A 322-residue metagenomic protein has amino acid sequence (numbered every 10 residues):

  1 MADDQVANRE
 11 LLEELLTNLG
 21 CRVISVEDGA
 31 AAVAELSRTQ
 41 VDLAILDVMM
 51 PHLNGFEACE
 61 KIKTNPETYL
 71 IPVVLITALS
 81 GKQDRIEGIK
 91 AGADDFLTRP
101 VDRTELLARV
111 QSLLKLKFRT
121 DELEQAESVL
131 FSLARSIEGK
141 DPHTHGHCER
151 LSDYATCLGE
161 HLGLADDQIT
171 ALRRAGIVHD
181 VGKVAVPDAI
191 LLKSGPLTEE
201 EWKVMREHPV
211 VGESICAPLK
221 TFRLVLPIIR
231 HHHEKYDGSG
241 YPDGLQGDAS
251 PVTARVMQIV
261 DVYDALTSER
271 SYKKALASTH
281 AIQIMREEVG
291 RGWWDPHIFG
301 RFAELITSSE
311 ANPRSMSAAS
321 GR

Functional and structural regions predicted by a protein language model:
E10-N18: Charged docking surfaces used in two-component/phosphorelay signaling
G20-E27, E35: Short hydrophobic/Thr-rich beta-strand motif most characteristic of the beta2 strand and flanking loop of CheY-like
T39-V48: Active-site beta3 strand of CheY-like receiver
M50, I62, V73: Receiver (REC) domain active-site loop signature in two-component systems and cognate sites in sensor histidine kinases
G139-R322: Metal-dependent catalytic cores of enzymes that make or break cyclic nucleotides and related phosphoester linkages
